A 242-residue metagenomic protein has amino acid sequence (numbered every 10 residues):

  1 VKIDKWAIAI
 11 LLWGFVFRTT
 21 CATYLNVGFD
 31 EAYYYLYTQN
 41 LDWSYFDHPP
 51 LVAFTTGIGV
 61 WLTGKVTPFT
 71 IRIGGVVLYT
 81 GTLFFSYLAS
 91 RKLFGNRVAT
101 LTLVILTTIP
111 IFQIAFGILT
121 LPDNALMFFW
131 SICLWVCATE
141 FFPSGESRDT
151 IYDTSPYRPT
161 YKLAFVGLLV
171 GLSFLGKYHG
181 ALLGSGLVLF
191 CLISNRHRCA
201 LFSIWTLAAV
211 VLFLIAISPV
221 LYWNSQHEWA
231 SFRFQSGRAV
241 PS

Functional and structural regions predicted by a protein language model:
D4-K5, S86-I109, M127-F128, T150-I151: Transmembrane-helix signature of polytopic, membrane-embedded enzymes that assemble or transfer cell-envelope glycans
I8, I73-F94, I132-V136: Transmembrane-helix motifs of polytopic, lipid-linked glycan transferases
L11, T102-P110, V170, F174: Short helix- or helix-capping micro-motifs that position conserved polar/aromatic residues at function-defining sites
N40, K162-K177, F213: Membrane-interface alpha helices of multi-pass inner-membrane proteins
F85, I105, A125-G145, F165-V170: Specific aromatic-rich, kink-prone transmembrane helix
L93-R97, C133-L163: Membrane-interface transmembrane helices that cradle and orient dolichyl/undecaprenyl
I111, G117-A125: Short acidic/glycine- and proline-prone juxtamembrane loop motifs at membrane-interface regions of multi-pass membrane
L172, G184-S242: Transmembrane-lumen/periplasm boundary regions of multi-pass, lipid-linked membrane glycan transferases
